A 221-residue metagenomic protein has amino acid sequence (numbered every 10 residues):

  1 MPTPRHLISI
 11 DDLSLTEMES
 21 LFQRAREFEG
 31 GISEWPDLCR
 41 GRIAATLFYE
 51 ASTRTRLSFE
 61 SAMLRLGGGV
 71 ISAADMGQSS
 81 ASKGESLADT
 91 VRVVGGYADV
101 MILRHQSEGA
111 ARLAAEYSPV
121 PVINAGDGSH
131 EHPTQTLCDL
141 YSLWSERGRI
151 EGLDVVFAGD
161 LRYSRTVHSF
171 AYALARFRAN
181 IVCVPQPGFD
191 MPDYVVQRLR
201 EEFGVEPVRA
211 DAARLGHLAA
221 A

Functional and structural regions predicted by a protein language model:
M1-L57, S61: Positively charged, low-complexity intrinsically disordered leader regions
T3, C39-R40, S118, E151 (+1 more regions): Residue-level preference for short coil/turn positions at secondary-structure junctions
H6, G69, P121, N180 (+1 more regions): Conserved beta-strand segments of alpha/beta enzyme cores
L13, R24-G31, L66, Y97 (+4 more regions): Change "in soluble alpha/beta enzymes" to "in soluble alpha/beta proteins
L15, S129-H132, A213-A219: A short acidic, often aromatic-flanked loop/helix-cap motif at beta-alpha or helix-coil junctions that lines enzyme
S20, R24-E27, V93, L113 (+4 more regions): Alpha-helical scaffold segments in soluble metabolic enzymes
D37-W144: Phosphate/diphosphate ligand-binding glycine-rich loop within oxidoreductases
Y49-A62, S145-A221: Glycine-rich phosphate/diphosphate-binding loop of Rossmann-like nucleotide-binding domains
